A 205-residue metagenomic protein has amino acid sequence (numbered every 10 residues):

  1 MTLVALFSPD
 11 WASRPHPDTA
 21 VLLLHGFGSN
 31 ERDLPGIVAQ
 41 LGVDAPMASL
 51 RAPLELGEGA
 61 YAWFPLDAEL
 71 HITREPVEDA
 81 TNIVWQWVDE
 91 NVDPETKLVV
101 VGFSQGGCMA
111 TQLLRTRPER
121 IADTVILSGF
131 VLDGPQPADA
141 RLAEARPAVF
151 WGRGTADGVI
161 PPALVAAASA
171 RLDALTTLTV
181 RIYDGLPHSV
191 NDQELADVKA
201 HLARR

Functional and structural regions predicted by a protein language model:
M1-K97: Serine-hydrolase catalytic machinery in alpha/beta-hydrolase-like enzymes
G36, Q112-T116: Active-site signature of alpha/beta-hydrolase-fold catalytic machinery across serine- and Asp/Cys-nucleophile hydrolases
V100-G102, L127: Short beta-strand immediately N-terminal to the catalytic nucleophile in serine-hydrolase-like folds
G102-G106, A110: Gly/Ala-rich beta-loop-alpha elbow adjacent to hydrolase catalytic centers
E119-L132: A conserved short beta-strand
D133, T155-I160, H188-S189: Acidic catalytic loop of the alpha/beta-hydrolase fold
A145, F150-R153, D157: Short beta-strand/loop motif that positions the catalytic acidic residue of the alpha/beta-hydrolase fold
A163-R205: C-terminal catalytic histidine-bearing segment of alpha/beta-hydrolase fold enzymes
